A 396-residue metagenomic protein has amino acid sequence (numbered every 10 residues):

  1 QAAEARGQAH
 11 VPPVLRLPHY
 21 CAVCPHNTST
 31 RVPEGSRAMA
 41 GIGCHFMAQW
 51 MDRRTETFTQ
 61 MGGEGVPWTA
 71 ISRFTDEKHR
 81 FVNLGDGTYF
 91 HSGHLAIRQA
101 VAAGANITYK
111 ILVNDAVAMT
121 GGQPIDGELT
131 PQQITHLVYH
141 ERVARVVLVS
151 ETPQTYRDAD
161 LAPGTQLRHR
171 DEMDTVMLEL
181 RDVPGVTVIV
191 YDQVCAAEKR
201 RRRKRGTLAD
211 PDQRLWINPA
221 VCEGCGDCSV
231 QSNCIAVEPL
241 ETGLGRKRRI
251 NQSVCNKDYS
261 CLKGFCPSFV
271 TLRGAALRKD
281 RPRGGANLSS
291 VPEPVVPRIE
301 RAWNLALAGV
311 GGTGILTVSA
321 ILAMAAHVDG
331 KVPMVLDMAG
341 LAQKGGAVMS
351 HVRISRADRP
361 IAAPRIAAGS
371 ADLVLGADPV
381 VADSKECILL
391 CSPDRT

Functional and structural regions predicted by a protein language model:
Q1-K78, D280, N287-A306, T313: Thiamine diphosphate
R16-S29, E34, L215-G243, W303-A306: C-terminal accessory/binding modules appended to enzymatic or scaffolding proteins
R37-M119, P124-Q132, T175, L305-L390: Thiamine diphosphate
D52-E56, A116-G127, P131, R157-T165 (+3 more regions): Short beta-alpha connecting loops at secondary-structure transitions that line or flank enzyme active sites
A116-T207: Glycine-rich ThDP/TPP pyrophosphate-binding loop and its adjacent helix/strand module within ThDP-dependent enzymes
Q193-V194, E198-R205, E223-D280: Iron-sulfur cluster-binding cysteine motifs and their immediate structural context in ferredoxin-like electron-transfer
S253-H327: Long, charge-rich boundary regions
C391-T396: ADP-ribose/adenylate-binding Rossmann-like module
